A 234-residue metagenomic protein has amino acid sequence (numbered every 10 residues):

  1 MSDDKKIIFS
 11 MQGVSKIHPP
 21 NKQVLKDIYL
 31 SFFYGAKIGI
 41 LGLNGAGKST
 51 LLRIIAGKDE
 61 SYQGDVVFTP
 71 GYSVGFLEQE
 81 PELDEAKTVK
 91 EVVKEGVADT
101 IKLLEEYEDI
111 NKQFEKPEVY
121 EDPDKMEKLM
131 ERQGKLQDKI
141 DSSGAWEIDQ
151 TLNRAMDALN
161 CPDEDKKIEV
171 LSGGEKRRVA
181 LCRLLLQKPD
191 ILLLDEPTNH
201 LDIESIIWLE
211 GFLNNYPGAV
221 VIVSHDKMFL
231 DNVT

Functional and structural regions predicted by a protein language model:
M1-T234: ABC ATP-binding cassette signature C-motif
